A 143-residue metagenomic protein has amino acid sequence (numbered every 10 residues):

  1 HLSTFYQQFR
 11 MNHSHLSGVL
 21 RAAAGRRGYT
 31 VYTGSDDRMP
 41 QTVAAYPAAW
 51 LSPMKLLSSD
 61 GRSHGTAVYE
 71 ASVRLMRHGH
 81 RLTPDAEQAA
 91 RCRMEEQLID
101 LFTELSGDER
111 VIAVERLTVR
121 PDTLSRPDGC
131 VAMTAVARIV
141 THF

Functional and structural regions predicted by a protein language model:
L2-P40, M54-F143: Charged, amphipathic alpha-helical segments and their flanking helix caps
T42-P53: Charged, often glycine-rich, active-site loop that binds/positions anionic groups
